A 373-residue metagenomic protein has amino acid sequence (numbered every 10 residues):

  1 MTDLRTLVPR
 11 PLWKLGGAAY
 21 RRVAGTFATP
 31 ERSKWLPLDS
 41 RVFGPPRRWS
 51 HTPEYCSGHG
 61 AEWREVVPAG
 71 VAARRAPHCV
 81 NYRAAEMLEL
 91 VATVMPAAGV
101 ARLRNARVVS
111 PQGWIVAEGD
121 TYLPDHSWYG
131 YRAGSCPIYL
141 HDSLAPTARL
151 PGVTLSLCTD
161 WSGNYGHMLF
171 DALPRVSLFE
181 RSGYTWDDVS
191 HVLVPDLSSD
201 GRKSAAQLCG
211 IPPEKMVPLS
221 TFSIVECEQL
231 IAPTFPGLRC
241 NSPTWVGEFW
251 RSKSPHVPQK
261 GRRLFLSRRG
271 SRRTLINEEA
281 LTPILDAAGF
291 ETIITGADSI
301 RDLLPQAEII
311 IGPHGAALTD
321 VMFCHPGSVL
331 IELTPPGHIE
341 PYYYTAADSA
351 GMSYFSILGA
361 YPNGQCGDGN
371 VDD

Functional and structural regions predicted by a protein language model:
T2-D373: The feature primarily captures lumenal catalytic ectodomains of type II secretory-pathway glycosyltransferases
